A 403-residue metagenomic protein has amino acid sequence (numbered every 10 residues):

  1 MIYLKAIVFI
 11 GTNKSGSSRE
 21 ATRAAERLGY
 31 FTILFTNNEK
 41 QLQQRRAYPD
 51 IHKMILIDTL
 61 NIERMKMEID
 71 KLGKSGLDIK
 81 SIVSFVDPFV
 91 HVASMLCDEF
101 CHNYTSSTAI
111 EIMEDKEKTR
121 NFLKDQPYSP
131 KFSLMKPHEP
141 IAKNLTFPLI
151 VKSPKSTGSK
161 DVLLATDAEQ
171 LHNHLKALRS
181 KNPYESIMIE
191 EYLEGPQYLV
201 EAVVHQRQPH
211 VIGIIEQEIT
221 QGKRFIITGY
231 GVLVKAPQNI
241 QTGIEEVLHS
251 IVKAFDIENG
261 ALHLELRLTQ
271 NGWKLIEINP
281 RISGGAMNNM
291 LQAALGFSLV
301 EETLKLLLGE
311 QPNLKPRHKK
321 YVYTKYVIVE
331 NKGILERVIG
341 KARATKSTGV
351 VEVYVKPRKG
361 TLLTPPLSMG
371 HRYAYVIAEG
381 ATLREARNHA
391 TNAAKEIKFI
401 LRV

Functional and structural regions predicted by a protein language model:
M1-T108, V329, P357-H371, E379-R402: ATP-binding N-terminal substructure of ATP-dependent carboxylate-amine bond-forming enzymes
V8, E139-I141, L304-V403: Peripheral (often C-terminal) accessory segments that flank ATP-dependent C-N-forming ligase machineries
R19-R23, R120, K341-A342: Short amphipathic alpha-helical segments and helix-helix/interface helices
P49-D50, E99-S106, K155-S156, K223-V232 (+1 more regions): Short glycine/proline- and charge-enriched loop/turn segments that cap or connect secondary-structure elements
E114-M188, E194, H205-Q208, V234-S250 (+2 more regions): Active-site nucleotide/adenylate-binding loops and adjacent lid/helix of ATP-dependent enzymes
L163, E191, Q292, R372-G380: Short, well-ordered beta-strand elements within core beta-sheets of diverse protein domains
E169, E191-I257, A261, L268 (+4 more regions): ATP-dependent carboxylate/phosphate-activation module, predominantly the ATP-grasp catalytic core and closely related
